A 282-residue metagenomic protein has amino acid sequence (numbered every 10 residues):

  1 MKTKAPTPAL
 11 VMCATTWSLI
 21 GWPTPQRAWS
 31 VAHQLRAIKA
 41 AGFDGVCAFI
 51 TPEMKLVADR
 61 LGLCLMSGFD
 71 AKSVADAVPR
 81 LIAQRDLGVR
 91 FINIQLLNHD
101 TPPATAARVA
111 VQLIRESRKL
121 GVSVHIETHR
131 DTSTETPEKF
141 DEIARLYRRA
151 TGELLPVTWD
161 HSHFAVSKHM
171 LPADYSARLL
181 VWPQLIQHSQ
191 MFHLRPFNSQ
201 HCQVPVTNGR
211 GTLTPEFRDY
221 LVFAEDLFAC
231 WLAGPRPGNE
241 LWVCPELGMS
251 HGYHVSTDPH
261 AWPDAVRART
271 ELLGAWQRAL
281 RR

Functional and structural regions predicted by a protein language model:
M1-V89, T270-R282: N-terminal pre-domain/capping segments
K2-M12, T16-W29, P137, E142-R148 (+2 more regions): Histidine-acidic metal/acid-base catalytic patches
P6-L10, G42-G45, D59-L65, G88-R90 (+4 more regions): Short, well-ordered coil/turn segments that N-cap beta-strands
P23-R27, F43-L56, F69-A77, N98-T105 (+3 more regions): Acidic-and-aromatic substrate-binding clefts and catalytic sites of carbohydrate-active enzymes
Q34, R80, V109, L113 (+3 more regions): Alpha-helical packing segments of well-folded alpha/beta enzyme cores
A48-F49, E127-H129, L194-R195: Short His-Asn-centered micro-motif
K55-K72, L113-G121, L221-A229: Alpha-helix-loop-beta-strand connector modules within alpha/beta enzyme cores
G68-V157: Active-site acidic/histidine proton-transfer and metal-coordination neighborhood in alpha/beta enzyme cores
